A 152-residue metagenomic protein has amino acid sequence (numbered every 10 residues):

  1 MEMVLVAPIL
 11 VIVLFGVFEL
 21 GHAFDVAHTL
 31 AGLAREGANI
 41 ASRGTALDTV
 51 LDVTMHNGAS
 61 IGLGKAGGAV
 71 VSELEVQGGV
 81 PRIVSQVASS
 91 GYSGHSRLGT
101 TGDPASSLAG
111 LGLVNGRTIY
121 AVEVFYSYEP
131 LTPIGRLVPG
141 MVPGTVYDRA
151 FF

Functional and structural regions predicted by a protein language model:
M1-A59, G67-S72: Alpha-helical assembly-interface signal, strongest on the long, hydrophobic N-terminal helix that forms
M3, L20, S85-V87, F125-E129: Broad hydrophobic/π-residue packing in well-ordered secondary structure
M3-P8, F18, H28, N57-A59 (+3 more regions): Short, flexible coil/linker segments at or flanking structured domains
M3-V4, F15-G16, G32-N39, Q86-G91 (+2 more regions): Generic detector of short, locally flexible boundary/turn motifs and exposed helical patches
N39-G112: Short amphipathic secondary-structure patches
V114-F152: Low-complexity, S/T/G/P-rich flexible repeat/linker segments used as non-globular hinges and stalks within
